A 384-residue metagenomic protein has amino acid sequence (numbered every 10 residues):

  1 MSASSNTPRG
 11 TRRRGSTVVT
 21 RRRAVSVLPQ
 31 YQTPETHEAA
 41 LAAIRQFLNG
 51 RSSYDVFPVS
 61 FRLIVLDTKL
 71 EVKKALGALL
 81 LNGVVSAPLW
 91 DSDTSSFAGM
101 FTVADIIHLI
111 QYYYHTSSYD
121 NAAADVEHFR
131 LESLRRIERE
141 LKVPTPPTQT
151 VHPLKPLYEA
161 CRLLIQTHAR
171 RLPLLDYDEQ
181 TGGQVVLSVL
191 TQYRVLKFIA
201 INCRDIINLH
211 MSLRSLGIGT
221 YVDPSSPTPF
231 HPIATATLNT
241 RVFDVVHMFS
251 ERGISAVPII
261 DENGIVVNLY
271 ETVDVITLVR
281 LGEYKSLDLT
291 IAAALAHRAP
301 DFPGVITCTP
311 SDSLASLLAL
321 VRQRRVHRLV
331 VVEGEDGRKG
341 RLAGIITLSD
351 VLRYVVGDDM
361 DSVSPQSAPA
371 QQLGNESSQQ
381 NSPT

Functional and structural regions predicted by a protein language model:
M1-T384: Tandem CBS (Cystathionine beta-synthase) repeat/Bateman regulatory domains
